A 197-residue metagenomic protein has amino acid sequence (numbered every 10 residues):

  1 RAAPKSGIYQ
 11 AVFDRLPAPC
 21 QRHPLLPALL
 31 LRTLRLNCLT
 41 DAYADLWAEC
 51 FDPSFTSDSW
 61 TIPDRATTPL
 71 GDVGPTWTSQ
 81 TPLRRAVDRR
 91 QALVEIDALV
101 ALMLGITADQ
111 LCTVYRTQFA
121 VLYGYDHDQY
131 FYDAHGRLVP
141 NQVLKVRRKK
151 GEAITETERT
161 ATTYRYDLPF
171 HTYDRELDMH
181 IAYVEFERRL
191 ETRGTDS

Functional and structural regions predicted by a protein language model:
R1-S197: S-adenosyl-L-methionine
